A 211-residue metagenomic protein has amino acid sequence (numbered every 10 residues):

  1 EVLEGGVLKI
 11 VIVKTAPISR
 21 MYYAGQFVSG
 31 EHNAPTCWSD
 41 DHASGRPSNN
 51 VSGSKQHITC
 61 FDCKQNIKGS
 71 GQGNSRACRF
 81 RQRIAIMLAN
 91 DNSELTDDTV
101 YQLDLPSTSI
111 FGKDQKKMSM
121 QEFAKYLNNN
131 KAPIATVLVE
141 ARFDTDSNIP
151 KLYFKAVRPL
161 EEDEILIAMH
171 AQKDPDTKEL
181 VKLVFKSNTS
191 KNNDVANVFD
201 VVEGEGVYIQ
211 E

Functional and structural regions predicted by a protein language model:
E1-T96, G206-E211: OB-fold ssDNA-binding interfaces and closely related basic DNA-contact patches used across DNA replication/repair
K9, K14, K55, K64 (+12 more regions): Context-gated lysine
Q26-F27, E31, Q115, L127 (+1 more regions): Prokaryotic Sec-type signal peptides and long signal-anchor helices with extended Leu/Ile/Val-rich h-regions
G30, C37-D40, G53, C78 (+2 more regions): Short glycine-rich, low-complexity/disordered patches
T59, D163-I165: C-terminal assembly and membrane-engagement modules of membrane-active proteins
K64-N66, R142-P150, F154-A156, N192-Y208: A broadly tuned preference for mixed-charge, low-complexity surface segments
R79-E162: Extended serine/threonine-enriched, polar tracts that run as long, contiguous segments within proteins
I167-E211: Glycine- and charge-rich intrinsically disordered segments
